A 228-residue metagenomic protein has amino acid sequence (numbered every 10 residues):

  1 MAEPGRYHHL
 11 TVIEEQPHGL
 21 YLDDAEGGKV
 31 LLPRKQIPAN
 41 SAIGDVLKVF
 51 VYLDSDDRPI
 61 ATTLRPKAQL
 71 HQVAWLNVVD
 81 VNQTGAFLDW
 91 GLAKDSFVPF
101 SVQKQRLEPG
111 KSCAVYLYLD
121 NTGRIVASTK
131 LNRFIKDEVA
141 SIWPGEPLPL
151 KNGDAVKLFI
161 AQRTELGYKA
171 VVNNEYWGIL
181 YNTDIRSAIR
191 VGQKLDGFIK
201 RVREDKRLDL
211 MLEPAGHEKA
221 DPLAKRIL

Functional and structural regions predicted by a protein language model:
M1-L228: Single-stranded RNA-binding regions, centering on S1/OB-family and related RNA-binding modules
